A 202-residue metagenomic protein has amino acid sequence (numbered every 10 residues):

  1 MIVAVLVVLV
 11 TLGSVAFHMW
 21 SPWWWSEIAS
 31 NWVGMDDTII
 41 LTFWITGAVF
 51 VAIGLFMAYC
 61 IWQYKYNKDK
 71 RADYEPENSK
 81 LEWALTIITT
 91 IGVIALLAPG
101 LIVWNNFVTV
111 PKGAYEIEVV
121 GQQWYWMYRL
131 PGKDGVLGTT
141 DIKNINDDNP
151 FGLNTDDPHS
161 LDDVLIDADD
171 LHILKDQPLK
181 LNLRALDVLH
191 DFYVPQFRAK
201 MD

Functional and structural regions predicted by a protein language model:
M1-M19, A48-L55: Alpha-helical transmembrane segments of integral membrane proteins, especially early/N-terminal helices
M1-V8, I39-F43, E82-T86: Alpha-helical transmembrane segments and their helix-start/interface "positive-inside/aromatic belt" motifs in integral
A16-I39, I61-D202: Non-transmembrane, membrane-proximal soluble domains of secreted or membrane proteins
D36-A52: Alpha-helical transmembrane segments
F50-Y66: Transmembrane alpha-helical segments in integral membrane proteins
